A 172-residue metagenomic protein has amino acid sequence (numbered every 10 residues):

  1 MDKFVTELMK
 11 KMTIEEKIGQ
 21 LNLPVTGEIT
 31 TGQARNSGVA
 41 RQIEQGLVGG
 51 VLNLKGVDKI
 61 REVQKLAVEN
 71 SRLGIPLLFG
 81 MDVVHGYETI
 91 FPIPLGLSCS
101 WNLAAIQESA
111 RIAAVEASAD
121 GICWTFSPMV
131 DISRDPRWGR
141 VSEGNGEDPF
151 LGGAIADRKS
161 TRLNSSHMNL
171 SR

Functional and structural regions predicted by a protein language model:
M1-R162: N-terminal beta-rich core of secreted/periplasmic extracellular enzymes
L163-R172: Single conserved hydrophobic/aromatic residue that forms the stacking wall/gate of nucleotide- or nucleobase-binding
